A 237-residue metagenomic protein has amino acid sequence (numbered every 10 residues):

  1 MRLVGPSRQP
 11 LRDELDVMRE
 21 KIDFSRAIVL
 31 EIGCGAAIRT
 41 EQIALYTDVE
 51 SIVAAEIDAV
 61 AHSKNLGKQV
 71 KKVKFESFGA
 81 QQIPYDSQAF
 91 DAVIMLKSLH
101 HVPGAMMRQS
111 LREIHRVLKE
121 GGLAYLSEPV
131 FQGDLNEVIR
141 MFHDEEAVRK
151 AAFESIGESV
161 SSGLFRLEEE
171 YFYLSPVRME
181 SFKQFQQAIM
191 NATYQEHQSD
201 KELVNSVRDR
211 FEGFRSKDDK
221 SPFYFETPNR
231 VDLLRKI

Functional and structural regions predicted by a protein language model:
R8-I28, Q42: Conserved alpha-helix/loop element of class I SAM-dependent methyltransferases that forms part of the SAM/SAH-binding
L30-Q82: Class I SAM-dependent methyltransferase SAM/SAH-binding core
Q81-V93: A short acidic, Gly/Pro-enriched loop at the edge of an enzyme's catalytic core that lines a small-molecule cofactor
D91-M106: A short SAM/SAH-binding and catalytic strip from SAM-dependent methyltransferases
R108-E120: A short glycine-rich, Lys/Arg-flanked "PGG" loop and its adjoining helix->strand segment in the class I
L123-A151: Conserved class I S-adenosyl-L-methionine
R149-L164: Short alpha-helix
G163-I237: Conserved Class I S-adenosyl-L-methionine
